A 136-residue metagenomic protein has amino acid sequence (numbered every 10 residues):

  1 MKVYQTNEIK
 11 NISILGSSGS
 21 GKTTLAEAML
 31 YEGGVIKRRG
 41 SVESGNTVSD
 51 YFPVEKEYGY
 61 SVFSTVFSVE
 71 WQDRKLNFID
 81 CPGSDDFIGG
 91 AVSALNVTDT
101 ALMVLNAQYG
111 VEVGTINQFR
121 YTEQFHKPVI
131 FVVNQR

Functional and structural regions predicted by a protein language model:
M1-L105, V111: P-loop NTPase switch module centered on the Walker A-proximal segment
L95, T100-R136: Conserved C-terminal guanine-recognition region of P-loop GTPase G domains, centered on the G4
